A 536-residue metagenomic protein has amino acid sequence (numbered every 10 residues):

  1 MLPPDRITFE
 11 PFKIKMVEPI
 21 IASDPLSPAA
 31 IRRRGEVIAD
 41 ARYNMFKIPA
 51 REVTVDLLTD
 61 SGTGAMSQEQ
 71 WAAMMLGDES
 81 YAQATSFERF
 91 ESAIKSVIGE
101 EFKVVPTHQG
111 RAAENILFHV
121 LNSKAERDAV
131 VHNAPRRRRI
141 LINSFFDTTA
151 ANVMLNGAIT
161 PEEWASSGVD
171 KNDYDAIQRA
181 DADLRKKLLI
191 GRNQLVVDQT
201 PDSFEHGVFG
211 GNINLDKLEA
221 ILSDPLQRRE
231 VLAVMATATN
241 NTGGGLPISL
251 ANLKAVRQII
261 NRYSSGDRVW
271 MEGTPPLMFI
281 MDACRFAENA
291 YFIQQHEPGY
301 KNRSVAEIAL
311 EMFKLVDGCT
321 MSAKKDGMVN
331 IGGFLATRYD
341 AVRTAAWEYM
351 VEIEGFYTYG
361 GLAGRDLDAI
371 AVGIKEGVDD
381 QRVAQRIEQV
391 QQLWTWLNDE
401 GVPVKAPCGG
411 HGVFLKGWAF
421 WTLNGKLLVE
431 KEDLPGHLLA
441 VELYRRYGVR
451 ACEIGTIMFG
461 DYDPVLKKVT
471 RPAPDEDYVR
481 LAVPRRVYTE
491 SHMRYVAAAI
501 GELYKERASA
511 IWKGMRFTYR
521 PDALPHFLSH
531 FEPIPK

Functional and structural regions predicted by a protein language model:
L2-R42, V55-G64, Q70, E79-R89 (+2 more regions): Conserved PLP-enzyme active-site core in the AAT-like
A30, S67-Q68, L438-L443, G501-L503: C-terminal, active-site-flanking charged/polar segments
A125-R127, R446, M458-K536: PLP-dependent enzyme catalytic core of the Aspartate aminotransferase-like
T239, T344, L423-E430, P435-G436 (+1 more regions): Short, conserved charged micro-motifs
K324-G327, V413, Y488: Conserved phosphate/anionic-ligand binding catalytic regions in large, soluble enzymes, centered on
N330-G332, G410, E476-R480: Short, solvent-exposed beta-strand edge segments and adjacent coil->beta transition regions
T337, L415-W418, V483-R485: Short beta-strand-to-loop capping motifs
T358, D366-L367, G373-D475, W512-A523: Conserved small-domain helix->loop->beta segment predominantly found in fold-type I
